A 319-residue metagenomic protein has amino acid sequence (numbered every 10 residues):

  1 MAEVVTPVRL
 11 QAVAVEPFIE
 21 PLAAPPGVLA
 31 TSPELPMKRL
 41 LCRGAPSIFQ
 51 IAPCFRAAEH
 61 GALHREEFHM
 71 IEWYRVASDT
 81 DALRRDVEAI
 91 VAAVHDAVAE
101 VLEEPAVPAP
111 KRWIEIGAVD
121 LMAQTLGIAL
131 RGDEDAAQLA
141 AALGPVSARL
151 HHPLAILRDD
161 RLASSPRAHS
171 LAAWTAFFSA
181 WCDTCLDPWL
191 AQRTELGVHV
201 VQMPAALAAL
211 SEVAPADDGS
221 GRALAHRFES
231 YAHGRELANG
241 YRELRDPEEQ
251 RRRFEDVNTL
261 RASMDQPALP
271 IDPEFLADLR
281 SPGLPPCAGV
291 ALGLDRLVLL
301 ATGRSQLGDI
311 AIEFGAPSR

Functional and structural regions predicted by a protein language model:
A2: Short acidic/polar active-site loop segments enriched in Thr and Asp
P7-L40, S47-V76, I128-R319: A translation/RNA-centric and nucleic-acid-associated enzymatic feature enriched in Class II aminoacyl-tRNA synthetases
R39-R43, R85, A89, A93 (+3 more regions): Residue-level signal for well-ordered alpha-helical scaffold segments within enzymatic catalytic domains
P46, H60, D79-A82, A93-E100 (+1 more regions): Alpha-helix capping at helix-to-loop junctions
E72-D86: Long, contiguous amphipathic alpha-helices that act as assembly "spine/axial" helices in icosahedral shell and virion
R84-I114: Acidic, low-complexity central loop/insert segments
H95, A99, A123, S147 (+1 more regions): Residue-level preference for well-ordered alpha-helical positions
P105-A129: Short, conserved secondary-structure transition motifs
